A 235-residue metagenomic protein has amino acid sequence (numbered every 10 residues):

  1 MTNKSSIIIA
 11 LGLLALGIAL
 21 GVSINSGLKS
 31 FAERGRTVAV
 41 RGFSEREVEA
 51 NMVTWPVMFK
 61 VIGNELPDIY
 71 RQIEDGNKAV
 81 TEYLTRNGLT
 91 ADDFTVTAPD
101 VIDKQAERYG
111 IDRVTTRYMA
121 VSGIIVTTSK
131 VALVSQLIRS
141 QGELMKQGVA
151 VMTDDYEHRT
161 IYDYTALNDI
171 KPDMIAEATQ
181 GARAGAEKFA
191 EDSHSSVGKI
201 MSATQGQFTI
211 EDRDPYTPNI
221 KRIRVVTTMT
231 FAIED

Functional and structural regions predicted by a protein language model:
T2-I8, G17-D235: Short, charged, surface-exposed interaction patches
